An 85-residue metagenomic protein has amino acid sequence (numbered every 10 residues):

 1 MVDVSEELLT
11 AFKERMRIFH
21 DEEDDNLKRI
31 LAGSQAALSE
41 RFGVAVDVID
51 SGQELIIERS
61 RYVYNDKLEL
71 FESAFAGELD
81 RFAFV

Functional and structural regions predicted by a protein language model:
M1-V85: Divalent metal-cofactor coordination and adjacent catalytic microenvironments
